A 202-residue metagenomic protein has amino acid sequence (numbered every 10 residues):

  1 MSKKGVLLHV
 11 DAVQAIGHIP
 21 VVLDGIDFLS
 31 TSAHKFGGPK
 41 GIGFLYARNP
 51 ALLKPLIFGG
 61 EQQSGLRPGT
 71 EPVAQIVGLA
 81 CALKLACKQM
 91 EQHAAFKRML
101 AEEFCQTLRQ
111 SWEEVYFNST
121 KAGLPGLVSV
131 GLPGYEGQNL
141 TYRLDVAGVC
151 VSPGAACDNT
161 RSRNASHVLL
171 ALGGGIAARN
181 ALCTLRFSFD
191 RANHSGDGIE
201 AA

Functional and structural regions predicted by a protein language model:
M1-A202: Pyridoxal 5′-phosphate
